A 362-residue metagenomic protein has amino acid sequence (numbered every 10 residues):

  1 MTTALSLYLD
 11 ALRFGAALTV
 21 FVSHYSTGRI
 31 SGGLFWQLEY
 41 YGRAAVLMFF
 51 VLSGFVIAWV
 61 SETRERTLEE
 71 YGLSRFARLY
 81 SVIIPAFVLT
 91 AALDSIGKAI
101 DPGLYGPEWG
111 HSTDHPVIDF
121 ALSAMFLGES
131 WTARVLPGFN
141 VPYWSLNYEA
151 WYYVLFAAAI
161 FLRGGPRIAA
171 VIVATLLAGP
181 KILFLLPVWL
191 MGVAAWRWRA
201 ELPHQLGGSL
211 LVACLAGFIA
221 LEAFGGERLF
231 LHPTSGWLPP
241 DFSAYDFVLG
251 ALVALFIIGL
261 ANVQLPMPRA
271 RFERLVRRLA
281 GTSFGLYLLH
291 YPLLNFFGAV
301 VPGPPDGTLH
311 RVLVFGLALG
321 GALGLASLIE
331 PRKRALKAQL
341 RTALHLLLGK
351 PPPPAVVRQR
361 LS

Functional and structural regions predicted by a protein language model:
M1-Y8, G15-L18, V22-Y40, A58-E70 (+6 more regions): Alpha-helical transmembrane segments in multi-pass integral membrane proteins
A11-F14, M48, A150, P331: Generic detector of well-ordered alpha-helical packing
A17-V20, F50, I84-V88: Hydrophobic alpha-helical transmembrane segments of multi-pass integral membrane proteins
F35-G42, P107-H111: Membrane-proximal lumenal/periplasmic loop motifs of glycosylation machinery
R43-S53, Y148-Y152, F184-G192, L249-V253: Hydrophobic core segments of transmembrane alpha-helices in multi-pass, intramembrane catalytic enzymes
A58, L79-A150, V154, L249-A261: Membrane-interface helix-loop-helix regions
L73-A86, I160, G281: Alpha-helical transmembrane segments of multi-pass membrane proteins
A170-P180: Transmembrane beta-strand segments that form the barrel wall of outer-membrane beta-barrel proteins
